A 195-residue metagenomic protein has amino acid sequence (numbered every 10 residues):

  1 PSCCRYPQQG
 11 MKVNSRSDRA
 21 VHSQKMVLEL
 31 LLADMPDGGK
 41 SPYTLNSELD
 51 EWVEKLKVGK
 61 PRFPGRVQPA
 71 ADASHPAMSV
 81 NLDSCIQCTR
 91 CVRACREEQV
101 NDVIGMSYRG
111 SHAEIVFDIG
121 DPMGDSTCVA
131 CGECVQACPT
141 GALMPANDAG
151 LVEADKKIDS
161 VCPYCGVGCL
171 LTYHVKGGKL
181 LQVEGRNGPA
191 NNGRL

Functional and structural regions predicted by a protein language model:
P1-T127, V135-V161, K176-K179: Fe-S ferredoxin-like electron-transfer domains and their immediately adjacent linker/connector regions across
H112, G168-L170: Broad gene-expression machinery/nucleic-acid interaction feature
P163-V167: A short catalytic or substrate-binding loop motif that flags glycine-/basic-rich loops and adjacent residues that bind
L171-V175: Short beta-strand elements
K176-L195: Extended active-site and interfacial segments that coordinate phosphate-rich ligands in large catalytic machineries
